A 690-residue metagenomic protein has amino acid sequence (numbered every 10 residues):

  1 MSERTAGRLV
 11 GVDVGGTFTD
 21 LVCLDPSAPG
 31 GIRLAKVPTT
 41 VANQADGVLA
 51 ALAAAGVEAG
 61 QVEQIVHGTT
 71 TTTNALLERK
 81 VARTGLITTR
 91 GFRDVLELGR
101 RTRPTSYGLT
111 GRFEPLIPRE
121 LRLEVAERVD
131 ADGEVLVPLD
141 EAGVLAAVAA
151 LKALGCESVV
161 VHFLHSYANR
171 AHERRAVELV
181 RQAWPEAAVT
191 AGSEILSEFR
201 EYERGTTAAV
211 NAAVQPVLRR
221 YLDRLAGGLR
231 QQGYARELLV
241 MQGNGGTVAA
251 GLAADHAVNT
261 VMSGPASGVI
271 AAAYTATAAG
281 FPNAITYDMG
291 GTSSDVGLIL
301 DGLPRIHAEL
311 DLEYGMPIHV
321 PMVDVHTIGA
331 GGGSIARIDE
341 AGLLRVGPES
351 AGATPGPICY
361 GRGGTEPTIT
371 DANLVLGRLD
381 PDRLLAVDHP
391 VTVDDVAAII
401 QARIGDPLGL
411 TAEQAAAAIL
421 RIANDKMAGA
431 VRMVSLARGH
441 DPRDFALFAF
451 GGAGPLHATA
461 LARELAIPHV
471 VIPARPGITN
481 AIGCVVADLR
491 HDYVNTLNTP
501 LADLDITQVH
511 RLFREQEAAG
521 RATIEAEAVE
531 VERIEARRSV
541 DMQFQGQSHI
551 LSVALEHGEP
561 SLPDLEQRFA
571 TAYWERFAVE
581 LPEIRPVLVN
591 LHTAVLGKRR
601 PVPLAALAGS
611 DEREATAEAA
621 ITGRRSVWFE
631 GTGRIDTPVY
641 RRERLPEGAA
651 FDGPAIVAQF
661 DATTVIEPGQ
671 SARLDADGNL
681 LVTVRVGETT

Functional and structural regions predicted by a protein language model:
M1-T84, V137-V159, E173-E178, Q182-G192 (+11 more regions): N-terminal glycine/serine-rich phosphate-binding loop of ATP-dependent small-molecule kinases, especially carbohydrate
R4-A6, V14, A142-A150, L154-G155 (+11 more regions): C-terminal, non-catalytic interaction/recognition modules in large multi-subunit enzymes and RNPs
G11-D13, D20-C23, V66, A75-E78 (+26 more regions): Structured core elements
G11-V14, F18-V22, R33-Q44, E63 (+5 more regions): Conserved phosphate-binding loops in N-terminal lobes of ATP-dependent enzymes of the actin/Hsp70/sugar-kinase
L21, P26-P29, R33-T40, G85-G91 (+5 more regions): Glycine-rich phosphate-binding loop of actin/hexokinase-like ATP-binding domains
T89-G91, L164-S166, E194-I195, G243-G245 (+6 more regions): Short, ordered loop/turn segments at secondary-structure junctions
F163-H172, Q242-G246, I422-A423, F445-A460: Glycine-rich phosphate-binding loops at beta-strand->alpha-helix junctions
A183-T207, A466-I482: Conserved phosphate-binding/catalytic loops in two-lobed NTP-binding clefts
